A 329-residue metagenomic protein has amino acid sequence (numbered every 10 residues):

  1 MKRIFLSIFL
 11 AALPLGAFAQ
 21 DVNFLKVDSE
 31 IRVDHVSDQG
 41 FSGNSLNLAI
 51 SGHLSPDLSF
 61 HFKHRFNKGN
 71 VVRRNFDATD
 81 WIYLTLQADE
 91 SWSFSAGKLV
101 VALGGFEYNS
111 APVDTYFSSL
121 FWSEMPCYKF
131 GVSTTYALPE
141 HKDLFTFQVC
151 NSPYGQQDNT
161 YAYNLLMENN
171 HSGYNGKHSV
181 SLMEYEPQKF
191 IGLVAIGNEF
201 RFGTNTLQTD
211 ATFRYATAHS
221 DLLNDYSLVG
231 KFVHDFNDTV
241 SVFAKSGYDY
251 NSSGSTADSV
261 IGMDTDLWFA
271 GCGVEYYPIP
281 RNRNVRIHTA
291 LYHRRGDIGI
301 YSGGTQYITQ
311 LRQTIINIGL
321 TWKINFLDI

Functional and structural regions predicted by a protein language model:
I4-L13: Sec-dependent N-terminal signal peptides
L15-A19: Sec/Tat signal peptide C-region and signal peptidase I cleavage site
D21-Y154, N169-H171: Outer membrane beta-barrel
V22-D38, S55, V72, E107 (+1 more regions): Outer-membrane beta-barrel pore domains
N44, A78, E90, Y128 (+5 more regions): Exposed loop/turn and edge beta-strand positions of beta-sandwich/beta-sheet ligand-binding modules
L46-L48, I82-L84, V132-T134, Y163-M167 (+4 more regions): Membrane-embedded beta-strands of outer-membrane beta-barrel proteins, especially the hydrophobic/small aromatic
T146-G192: Loop-centered beta-sheet repeat module
